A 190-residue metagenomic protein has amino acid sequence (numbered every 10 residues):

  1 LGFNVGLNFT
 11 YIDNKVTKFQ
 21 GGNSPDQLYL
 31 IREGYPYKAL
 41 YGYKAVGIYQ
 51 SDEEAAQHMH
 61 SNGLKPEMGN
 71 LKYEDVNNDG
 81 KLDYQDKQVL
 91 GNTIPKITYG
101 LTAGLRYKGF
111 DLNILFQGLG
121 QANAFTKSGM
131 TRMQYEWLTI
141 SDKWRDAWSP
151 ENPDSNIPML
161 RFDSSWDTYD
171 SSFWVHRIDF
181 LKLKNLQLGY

Functional and structural regions predicted by a protein language model:
L1-T93: Conserved small-residue
F3-V5, L101, Y107, L112-I114 (+1 more regions): Transmembrane beta-strands of outer-membrane beta-barrel proteins
N4-N8, Q20-N23, L112-L119, N123-M130: Composition- and surface-driven signal marking solvent-exposed, interaction-prone regions in large proteins
N8, Q27-L30, T98, G104 (+2 more regions): Core subunits and conserved enzymes of cellular information-processing and envelope-translocation systems across
F9-K15, Y107-G109, G118-A122, N185: Transmembrane beta-strands of outer-membrane beta-barrel pores
Y37, G91-K96, F173-K182: Short sequence motifs at beta-strands and strand-loop junctions characteristic of Gram-negative outer-membrane
L64, L119-Y190: Extracytoplasmic gating/loop element in the C-terminal half of outer-membrane beta-barrel translocons and assembly
Q88-L90, Y99-T102: Generic recognition of flexible, low-complexity loop/linker segments
